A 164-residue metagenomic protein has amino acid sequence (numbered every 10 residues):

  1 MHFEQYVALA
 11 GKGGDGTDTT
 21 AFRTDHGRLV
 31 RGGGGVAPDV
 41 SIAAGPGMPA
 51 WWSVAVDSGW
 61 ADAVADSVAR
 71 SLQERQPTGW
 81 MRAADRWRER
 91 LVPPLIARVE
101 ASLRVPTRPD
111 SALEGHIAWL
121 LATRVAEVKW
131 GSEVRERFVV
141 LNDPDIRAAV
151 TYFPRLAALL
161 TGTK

Functional and structural regions predicted by a protein language model:
M1-K164: Conserved functional hotspot residues or short segments at active or partner-binding sites across diverse domains
